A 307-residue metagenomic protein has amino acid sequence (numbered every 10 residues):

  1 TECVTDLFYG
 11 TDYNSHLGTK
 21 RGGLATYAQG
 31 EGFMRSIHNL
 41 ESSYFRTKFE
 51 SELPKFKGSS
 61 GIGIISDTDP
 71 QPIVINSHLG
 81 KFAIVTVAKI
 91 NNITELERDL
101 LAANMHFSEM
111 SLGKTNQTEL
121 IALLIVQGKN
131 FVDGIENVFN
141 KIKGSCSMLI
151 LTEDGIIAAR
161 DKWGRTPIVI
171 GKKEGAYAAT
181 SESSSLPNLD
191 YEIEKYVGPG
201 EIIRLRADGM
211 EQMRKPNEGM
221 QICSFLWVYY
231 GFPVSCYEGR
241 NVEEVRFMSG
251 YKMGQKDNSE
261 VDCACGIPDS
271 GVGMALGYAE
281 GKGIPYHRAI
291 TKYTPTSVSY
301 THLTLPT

Functional and structural regions predicted by a protein language model:
T1-G198, R204-C263, I267: Conserved short alpha-helical segments that host acidic/polar catalytic motifs at enzyme active sites
S59, G283-I284: A generic structural signal for alpha->beta connector loops
L226, H287-S299: Short connector loops at secondary-structure junctions
A275, I284-A289: Carboxylate/His-rich catalytic cores and anion/metal-binding grooves
A279: C-terminal substrate/ligand-recognition segments
T301-T307: Conserved small/polar residues in nucleotide/adenosyl-binding loops
